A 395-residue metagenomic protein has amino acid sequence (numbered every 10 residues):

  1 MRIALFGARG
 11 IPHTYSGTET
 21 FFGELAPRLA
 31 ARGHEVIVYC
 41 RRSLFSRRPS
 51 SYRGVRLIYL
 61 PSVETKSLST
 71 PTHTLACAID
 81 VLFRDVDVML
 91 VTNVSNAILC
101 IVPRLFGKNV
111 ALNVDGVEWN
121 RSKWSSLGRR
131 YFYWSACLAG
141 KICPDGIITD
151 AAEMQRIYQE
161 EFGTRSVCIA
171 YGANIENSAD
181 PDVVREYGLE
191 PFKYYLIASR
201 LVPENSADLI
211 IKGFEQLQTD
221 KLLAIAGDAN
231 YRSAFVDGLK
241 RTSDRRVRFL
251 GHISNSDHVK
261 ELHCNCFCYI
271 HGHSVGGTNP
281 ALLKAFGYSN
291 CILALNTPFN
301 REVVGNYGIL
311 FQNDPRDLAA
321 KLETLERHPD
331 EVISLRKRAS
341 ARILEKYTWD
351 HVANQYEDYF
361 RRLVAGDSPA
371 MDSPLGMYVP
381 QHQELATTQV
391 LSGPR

Functional and structural regions predicted by a protein language model:
A4, E186-Q218, A224: Conserved donor-binding/catalytic core segment of Leloir-type glycosyltransferases
A8-T14, F22, R28-T65, E153-Q159 (+2 more regions): N-terminal strand-loop element at the rim of the active site of nucleotide-sugar-dependent glycosyltransferases
P71-L82, V86-W119, G277: An aromatic- and histidine-rich active-site surface loop
L82, L105, G128-I147: Membrane-proximal helix-turn-helix segments that form the acceptor-binding/catalytic region of lipid-linked
C137-D180, L189-F192, I197, R248: Donor nucleotide-sugar binding/catalytic pocket of nucleotide-sugar-dependent glycosyltransferases
V236-D257: Nucleotide-activated donor-binding/catalytic signature segment of Leloir-type glycosyltransferases, i.e., the conserved
E261-G277, N290: Acidic donor-binding loop of glycosyltransferase active sites
I309-R316, T324-D330: Conserved acidic donor-binding segment of nucleotide-sugar-dependent glycosyltransferases
